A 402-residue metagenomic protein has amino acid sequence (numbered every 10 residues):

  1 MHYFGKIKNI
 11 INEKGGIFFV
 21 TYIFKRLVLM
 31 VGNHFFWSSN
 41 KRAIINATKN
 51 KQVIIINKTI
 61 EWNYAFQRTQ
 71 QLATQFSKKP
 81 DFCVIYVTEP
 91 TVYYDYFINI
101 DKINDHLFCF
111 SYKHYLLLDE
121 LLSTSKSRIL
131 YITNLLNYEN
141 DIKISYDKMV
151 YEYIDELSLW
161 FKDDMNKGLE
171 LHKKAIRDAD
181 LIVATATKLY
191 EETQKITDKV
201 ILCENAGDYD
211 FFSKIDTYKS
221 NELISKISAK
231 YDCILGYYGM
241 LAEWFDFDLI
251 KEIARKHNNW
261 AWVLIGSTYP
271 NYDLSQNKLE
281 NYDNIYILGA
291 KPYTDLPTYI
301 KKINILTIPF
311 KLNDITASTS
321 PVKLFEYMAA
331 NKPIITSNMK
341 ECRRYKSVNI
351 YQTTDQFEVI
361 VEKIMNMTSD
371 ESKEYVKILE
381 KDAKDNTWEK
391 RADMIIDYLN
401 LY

Functional and structural regions predicted by a protein language model:
N63-Q67, T294-Y299, L306-M328, T336-S347: Nucleotide-sugar-dependent
K162-D164, G207-K226, Y231, E243 (+1 more regions): Acidic anion/phosphate-binding donor-loop and adjacent secondary structure in glycosyltransferase catalytic cores
D164-I182: Membrane-proximal helix-turn-helix segments that form the acceptor-binding/catalytic region of lipid-linked
K188, C203-I215, I303: Carbohydrate-associated surface elements
K226-F245, I250-A254: Conserved donor-binding/catalytic core segment of Leloir-type glycosyltransferases
D273-T298: Nucleotide-activated donor-binding/catalytic signature segment of Leloir-type glycosyltransferases, i.e., the conserved
R343-I364: Change "using UDP/GDP/dTDP sugars" to "using nucleotide sugars
K373-Y402: A charged, aromatic-enriched C-terminal amphipathic alpha-helix characteristic of glycosyltransferases across folds
